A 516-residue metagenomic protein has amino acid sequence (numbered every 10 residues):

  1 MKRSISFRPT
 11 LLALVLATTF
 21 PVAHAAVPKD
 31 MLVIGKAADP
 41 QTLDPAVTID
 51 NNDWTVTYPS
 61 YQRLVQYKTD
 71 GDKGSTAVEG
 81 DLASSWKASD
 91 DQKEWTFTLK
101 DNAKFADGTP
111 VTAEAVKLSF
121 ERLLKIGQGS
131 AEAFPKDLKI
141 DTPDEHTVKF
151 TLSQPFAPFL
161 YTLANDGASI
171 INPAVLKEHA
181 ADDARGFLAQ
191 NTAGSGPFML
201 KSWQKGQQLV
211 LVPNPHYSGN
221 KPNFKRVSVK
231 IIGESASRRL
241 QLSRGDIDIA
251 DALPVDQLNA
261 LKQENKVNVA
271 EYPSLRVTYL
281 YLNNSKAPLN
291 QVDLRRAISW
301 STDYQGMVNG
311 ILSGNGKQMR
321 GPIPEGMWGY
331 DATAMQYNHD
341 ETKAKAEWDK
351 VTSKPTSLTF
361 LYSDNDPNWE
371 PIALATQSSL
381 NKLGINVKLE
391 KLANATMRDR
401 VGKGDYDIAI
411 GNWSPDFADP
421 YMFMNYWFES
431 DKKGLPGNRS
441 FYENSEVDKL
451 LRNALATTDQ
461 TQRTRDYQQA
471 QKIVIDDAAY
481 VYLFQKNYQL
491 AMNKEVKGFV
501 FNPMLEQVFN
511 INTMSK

Functional and structural regions predicted by a protein language model:
V33, T112-S119, E145-T151, G196-P197 (+4 more regions): Alpha-helical secondary-structure segments
K36-D90, E121, A193-G194: N-terminal lobe/hinge region of extracytoplasmic solute-binding protein
V65-K73, N165-P222, R226, T342 (+1 more regions): Gly/Pro-rich hinge or "lid" segments in bacterial periplasmic/extracellular proteins
K93, N386-M397, G402, N425-K494: Extracytoplasmic/peripheral linker and loop segments enriched in polar/acidic and small residues with frequent Thr/Pro
T98, E132-K177: Surface-exposed binding/hinge segments that line and control ligand-binding clefts or catalytic entry sites
V210-P213, N290-S378, L383, E443 (+2 more regions): Append "and occasionally in soluble cytosolic enzymes with long acidic Gly/Pro-rich linkers
N214-A260, N386: Ligand-site clamp/hinge motif
L490-K516: Long beta-strand-rich cores associated with HINT superfamily self-processing modules
